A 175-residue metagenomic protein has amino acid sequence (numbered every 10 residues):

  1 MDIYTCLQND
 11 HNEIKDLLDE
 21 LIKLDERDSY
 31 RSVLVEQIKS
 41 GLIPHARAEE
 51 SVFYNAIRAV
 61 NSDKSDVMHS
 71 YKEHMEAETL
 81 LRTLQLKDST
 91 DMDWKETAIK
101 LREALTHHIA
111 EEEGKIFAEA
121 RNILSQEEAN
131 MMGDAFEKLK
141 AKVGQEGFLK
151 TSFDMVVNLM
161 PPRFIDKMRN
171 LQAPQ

Functional and structural regions predicted by a protein language model:
M1-Q175: Small-residue-biased structural context
